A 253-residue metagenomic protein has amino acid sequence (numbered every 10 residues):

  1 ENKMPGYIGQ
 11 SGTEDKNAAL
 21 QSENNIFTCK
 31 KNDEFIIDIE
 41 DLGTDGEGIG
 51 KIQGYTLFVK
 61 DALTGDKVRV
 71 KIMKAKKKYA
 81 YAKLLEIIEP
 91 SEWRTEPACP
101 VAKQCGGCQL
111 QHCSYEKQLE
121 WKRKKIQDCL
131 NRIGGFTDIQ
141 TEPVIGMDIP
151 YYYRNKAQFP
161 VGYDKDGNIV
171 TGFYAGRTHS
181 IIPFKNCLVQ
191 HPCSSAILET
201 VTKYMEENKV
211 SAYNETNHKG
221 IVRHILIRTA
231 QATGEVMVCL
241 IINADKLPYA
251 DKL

Functional and structural regions predicted by a protein language model:
K3-G12, K16-L253: Accessory RNA-recognition modules of RNA-modification enzymes
